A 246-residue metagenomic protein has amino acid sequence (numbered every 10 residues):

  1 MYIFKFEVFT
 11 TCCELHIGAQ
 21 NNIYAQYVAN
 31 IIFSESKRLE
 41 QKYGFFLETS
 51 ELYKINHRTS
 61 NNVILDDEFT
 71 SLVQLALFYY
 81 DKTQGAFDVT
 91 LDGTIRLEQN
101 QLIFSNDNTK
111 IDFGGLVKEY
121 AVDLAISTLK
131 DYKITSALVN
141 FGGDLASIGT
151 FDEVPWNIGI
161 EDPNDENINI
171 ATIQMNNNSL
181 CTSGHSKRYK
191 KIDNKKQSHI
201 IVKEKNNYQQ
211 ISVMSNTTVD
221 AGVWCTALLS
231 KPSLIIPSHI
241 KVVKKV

Functional and structural regions predicted by a protein language model:
M1-V246: Mature catalytic core of soluble alpha/beta enzymes
